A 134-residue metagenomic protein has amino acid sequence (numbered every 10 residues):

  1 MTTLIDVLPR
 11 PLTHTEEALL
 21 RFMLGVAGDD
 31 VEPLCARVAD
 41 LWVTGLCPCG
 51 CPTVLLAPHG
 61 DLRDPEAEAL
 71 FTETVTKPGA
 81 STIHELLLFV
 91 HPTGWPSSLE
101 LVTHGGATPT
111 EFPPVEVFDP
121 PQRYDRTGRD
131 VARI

Functional and structural regions predicted by a protein language model:
M1-T74, T110-I134: N-terminal domain-onset segments
K77-D125: Short, compact, well-ordered microdomains
